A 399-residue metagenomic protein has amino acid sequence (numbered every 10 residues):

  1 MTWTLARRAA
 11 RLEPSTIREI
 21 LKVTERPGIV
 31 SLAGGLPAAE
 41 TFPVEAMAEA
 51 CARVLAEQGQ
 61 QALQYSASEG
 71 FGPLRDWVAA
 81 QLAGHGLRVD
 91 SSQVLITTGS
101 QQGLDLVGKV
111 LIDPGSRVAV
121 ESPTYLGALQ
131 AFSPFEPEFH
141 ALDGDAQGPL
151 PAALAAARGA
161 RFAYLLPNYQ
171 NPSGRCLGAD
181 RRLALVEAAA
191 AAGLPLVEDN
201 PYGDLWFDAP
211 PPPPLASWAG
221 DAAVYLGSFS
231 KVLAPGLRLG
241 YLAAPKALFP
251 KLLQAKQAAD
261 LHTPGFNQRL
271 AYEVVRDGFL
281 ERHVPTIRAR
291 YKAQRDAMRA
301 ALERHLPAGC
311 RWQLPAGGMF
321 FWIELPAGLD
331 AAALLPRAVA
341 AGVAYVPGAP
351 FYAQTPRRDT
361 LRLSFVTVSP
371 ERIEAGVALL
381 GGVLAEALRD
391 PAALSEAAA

Functional and structural regions predicted by a protein language model:
M1, A340-A341, Q354-A399: PLP-dependent enzyme catalytic core of the Aspartate aminotransferase-like
A10-G99, L106, R276-D277, R282 (+2 more regions): N-terminal small-domain helix-loop-helix segment of the aminotransferase-like
L55, Q61-A192, V197, D204-V224 (+3 more regions): Conserved core of the PLP fold type I
P73, K251-Q254, P285-A297, A375 (+1 more regions): A non-catalytic, amphipathic alpha-helix used as a structural packing/dimerization or gating element in enzyme scaffolds
V224-A289: Conserved core segment of the aminotransferase class I/II
F249, L253, I323-R362, P370-A375: Conserved C-terminal alpha-helix-loop-beta "cap" of PLP-dependent enzymes that closes/shapes the active-site mouth
Y272, A289-R299, C310-E324: Conserved glycine-rich beta-strand-loop-beta hairpin in the small C-terminal domain of fold type I
